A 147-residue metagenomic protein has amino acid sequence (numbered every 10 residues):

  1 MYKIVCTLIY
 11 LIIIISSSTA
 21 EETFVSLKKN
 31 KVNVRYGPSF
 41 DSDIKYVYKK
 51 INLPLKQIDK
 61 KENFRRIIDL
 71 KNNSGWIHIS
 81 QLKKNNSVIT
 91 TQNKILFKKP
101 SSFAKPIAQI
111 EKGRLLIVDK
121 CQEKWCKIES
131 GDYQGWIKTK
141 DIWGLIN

Functional and structural regions predicted by a protein language model:
I4-S16: Sec-dependent N-terminal signal peptides
E21-N33, G37-K50, P54-Q109, L115-I117 (+2 more regions): Boundary regions of SH3-family modules and the immediately adjacent low-complexity/disordered segments in eukaryotic
